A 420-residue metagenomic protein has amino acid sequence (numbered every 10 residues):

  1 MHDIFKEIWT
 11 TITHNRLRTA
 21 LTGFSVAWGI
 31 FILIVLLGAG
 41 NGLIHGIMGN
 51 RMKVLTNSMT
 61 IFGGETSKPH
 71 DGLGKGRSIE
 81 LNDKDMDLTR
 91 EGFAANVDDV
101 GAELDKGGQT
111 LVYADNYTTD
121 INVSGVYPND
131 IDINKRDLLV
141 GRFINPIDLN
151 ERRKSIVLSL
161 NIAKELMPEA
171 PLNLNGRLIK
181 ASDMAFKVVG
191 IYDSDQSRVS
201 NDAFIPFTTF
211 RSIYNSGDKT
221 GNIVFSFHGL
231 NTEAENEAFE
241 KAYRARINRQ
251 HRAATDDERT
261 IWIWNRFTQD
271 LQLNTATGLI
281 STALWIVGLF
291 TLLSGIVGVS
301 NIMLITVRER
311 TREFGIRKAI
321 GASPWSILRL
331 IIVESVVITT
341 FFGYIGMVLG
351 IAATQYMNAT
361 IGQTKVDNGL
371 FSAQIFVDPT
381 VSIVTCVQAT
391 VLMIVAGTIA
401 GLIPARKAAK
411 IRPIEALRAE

Functional and structural regions predicted by a protein language model:
M1-T13, D85, T89-R90: A short amphipathic helical element positioned immediately N-terminal to and/or at the very start of a transmembrane
H2-D3, A405-E420: Short cytosolic juxtamembrane segments of multi-pass membrane proteins
K6-W9, T13, L17-S25, I32-G40 (+3 more regions): Transmembrane alpha-helical interface segments in multi-pass membrane proteins
N41-N122, N129-D132, S212, A234 (+2 more regions): Hydrophobic, regular-secondary-structure patches
I47, E237, A254-G288: Peri-transmembrane interface segments
R51-M52, A352-V387: Short juxtamembrane loops and helix-capping segments at transmembrane helix boundaries of multi-pass membrane proteins
N129-I144, R152-A253: Mid-to-C-terminal secondary-structure elements that act as membrane-proximal/extracytoplasmic interface segments
